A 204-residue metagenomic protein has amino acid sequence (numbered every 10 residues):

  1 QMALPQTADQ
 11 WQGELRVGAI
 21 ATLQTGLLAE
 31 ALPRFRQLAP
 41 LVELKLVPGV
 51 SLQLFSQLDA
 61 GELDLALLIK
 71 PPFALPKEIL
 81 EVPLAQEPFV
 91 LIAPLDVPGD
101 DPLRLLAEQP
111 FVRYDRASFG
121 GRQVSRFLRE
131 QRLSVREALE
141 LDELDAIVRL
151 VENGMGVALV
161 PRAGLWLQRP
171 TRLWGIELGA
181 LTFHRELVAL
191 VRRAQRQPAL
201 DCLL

Functional and structural regions predicted by a protein language model:
Q1-A8: Alpha-helical linker/hinge and terminal dimerization helices associated with HTH transcriptional regulators
Q10-A74, L141: Central regulatory/effector-binding core of bacterial HTH transcription factors
E14-G18, A66, I92, V112 (+2 more regions): Short, well-ordered beta-strand segments
L23, V50-L63, I69, A117-I176: Hydrophobic hinge/microswitch elements
L27, D101, W174-L204: A late-sequence structural motif
L38, G49-Q109, R116, A163-Q168 (+1 more regions): Acidic, Gly/Pro-rich loop/turn segments at junctions of secondary structure
I92-A93, D100, A107-Q131, Q197-L204: Secondary-structure junction motif
